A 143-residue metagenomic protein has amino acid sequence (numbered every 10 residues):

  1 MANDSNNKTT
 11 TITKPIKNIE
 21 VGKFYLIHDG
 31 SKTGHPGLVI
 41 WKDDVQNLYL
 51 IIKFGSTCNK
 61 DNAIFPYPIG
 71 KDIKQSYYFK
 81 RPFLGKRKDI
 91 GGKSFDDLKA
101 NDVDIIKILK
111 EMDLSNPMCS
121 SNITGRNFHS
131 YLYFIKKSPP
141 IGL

Functional and structural regions predicted by a protein language model:
A2-E20: Mixed-charge, Lys/Arg-rich low-complexity intrinsically disordered regions
S5, T11, V39, Y133-F134: Short, low-complexity interaction segments enriched in Ser/Thr/Pro/Gly
K8-I12, S56, I123: Intrinsically disordered/low-complexity terminal segments and short unstructured peptides
T10, D44, S138-P139: Residue-level detector of intrinsically disordered/flexible regions characterized by low predicted structural confidence
P15-E20, V45, I73-K74: Short, surface-exposed loop and linker segments with low hydrophobicity and enrichment for Pro/Ser/Thr
L26-D29, T33-K71: Compact nucleic-acid interaction/catalytic patches
A63, Y67-L143: C-terminal terminal-subdomain/extension
